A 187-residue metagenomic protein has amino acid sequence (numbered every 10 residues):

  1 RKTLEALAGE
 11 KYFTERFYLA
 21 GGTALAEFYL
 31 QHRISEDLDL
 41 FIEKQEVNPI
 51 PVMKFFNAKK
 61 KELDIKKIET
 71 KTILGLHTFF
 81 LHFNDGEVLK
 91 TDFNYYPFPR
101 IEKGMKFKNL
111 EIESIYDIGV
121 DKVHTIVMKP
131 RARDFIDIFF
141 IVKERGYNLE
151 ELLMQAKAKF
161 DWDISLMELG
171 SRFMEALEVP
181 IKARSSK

Functional and structural regions predicted by a protein language model:
R1-K187: Compositionally biased terminal segments of proteins
